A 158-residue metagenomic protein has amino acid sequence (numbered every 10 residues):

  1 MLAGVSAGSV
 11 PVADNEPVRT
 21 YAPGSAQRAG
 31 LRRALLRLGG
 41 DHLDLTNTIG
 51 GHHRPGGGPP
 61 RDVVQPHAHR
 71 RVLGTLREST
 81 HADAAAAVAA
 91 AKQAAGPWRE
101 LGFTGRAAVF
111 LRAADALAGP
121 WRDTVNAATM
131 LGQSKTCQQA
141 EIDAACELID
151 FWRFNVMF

Functional and structural regions predicted by a protein language model:
M1-L73: Hydrophobic face of amphipathic alpha-helices that form TPR/SEL1-like repeat modules and related alpha-solenoid
V64, H69-F158: Glycine-rich loop-to-alpha-helix module at the N-terminal edge of alpha/beta enzyme cores
